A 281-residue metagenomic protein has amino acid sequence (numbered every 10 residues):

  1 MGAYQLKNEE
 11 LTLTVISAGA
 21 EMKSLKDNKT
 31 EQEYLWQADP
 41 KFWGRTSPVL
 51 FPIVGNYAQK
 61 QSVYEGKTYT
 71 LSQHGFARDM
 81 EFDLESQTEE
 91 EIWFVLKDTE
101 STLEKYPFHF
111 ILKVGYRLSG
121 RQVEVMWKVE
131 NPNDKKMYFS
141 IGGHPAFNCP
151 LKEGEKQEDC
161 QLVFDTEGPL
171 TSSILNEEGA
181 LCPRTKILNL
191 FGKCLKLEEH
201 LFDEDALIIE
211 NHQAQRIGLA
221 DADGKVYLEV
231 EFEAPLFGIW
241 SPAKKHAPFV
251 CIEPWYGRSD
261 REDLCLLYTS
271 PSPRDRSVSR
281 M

Functional and structural regions predicted by a protein language model:
M1-Y64, T68-S72, H212-A234: Beta-strand-rich N-terminal accessory domains
I16-A18, G75, Y106-H109, F139-I141 (+2 more regions): Short glycine/proline-enriched turns and hinge-like loops at secondary-structure junctions
K67, L71-G120: Extended, loop-rich substrate-binding clefts of extracytoplasmic carbohydrate-active enzymes
H74, D79-E85, K193-L266: Acidic/His-leaning functional-site neighborhoods
I92-F94, L112-V114, V125, I141-G143 (+3 more regions): Hydrophobic residues positioned within well-ordered beta-strands of beta-sheet architectures
D98-F147, L151: Acidic, contiguous internal or C-terminal segments within carbohydrate-active enzymes that form a structured patch used
K136-Y138, A146-F232: Active-site/ligand-binding surface loops and adjacent short beta/alpha elements that line catalytic pockets across
Y268-P271, D275-M281: Single conserved hydrophobic/aromatic residue that forms the stacking wall/gate of nucleotide- or nucleobase-binding
